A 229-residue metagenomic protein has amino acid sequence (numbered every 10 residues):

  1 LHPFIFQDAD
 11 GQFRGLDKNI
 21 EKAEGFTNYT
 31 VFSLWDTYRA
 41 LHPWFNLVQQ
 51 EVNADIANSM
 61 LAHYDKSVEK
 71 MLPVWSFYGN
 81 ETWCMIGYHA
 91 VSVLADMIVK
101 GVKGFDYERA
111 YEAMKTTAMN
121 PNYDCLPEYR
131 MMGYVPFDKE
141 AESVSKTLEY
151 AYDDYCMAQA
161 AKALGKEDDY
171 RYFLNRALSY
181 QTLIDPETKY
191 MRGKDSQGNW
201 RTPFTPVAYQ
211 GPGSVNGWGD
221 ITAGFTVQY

Functional and structural regions predicted by a protein language model:
L1-Y29, L34, Q49, V102: Function-dense linear segments that define catalytic or interfacial modules in macromolecule-processing proteins
H2-F4, G11, F32, D55-S59 (+2 more regions): Beta-sheet entry/capping signal
H2-Q7, H63, S67, G101 (+9 more regions): Short secondary-structure junctions and interdomain/linker hinges
A9-G25, D65-F77, N122-A141, D185-T205: Glycine- and aromatic-rich loop/turn segments at beta-sheet edges
G11, G15, G25, G79 (+8 more regions): Residue-identity detector for glycine
T30-A161, L174, A223-Y229: Aromatic-rich carbohydrate-recognition surfaces in CAZymes
K70-P73, A158, K162-Y229: Catalytic cores of carbohydrate-active enzymes
